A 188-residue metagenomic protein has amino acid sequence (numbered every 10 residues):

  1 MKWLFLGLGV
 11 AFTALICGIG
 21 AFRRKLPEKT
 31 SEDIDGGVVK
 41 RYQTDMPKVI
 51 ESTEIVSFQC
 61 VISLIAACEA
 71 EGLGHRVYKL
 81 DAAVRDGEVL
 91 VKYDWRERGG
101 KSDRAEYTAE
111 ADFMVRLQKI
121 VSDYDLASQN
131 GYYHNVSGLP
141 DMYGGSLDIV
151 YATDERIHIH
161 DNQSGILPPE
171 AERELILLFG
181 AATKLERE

Functional and structural regions predicted by a protein language model:
M1-L8: Feature marks short, highly hydrophobic, charge-poor N-terminal signal-anchor/signal peptide-like helices that anchor
F12-A21: Hydrophobic alpha-helical membrane-insertion segments, chiefly the h-region of N-terminal signal peptides
R23-L73, A105-Y107, K119-V121, D125-E188: Short, well-ordered, aromatic-rich surface patches in folded extracellular/luminal domains
C68-V84: Short, solvent-exposed loop/hinge segments that bridge or flank secondary-structure elements
A83-E88, V150-D154: Short acidic-glycine loop/turn motifs at beta-strand connectors
R85-R104: Acidic/histidine-rich, surface-exposed loop or edge segments in extracytoplasmic proteins
F113-K119: A structural signal for short hydrophobic/aromatic patches embedded in well-ordered alpha helices
